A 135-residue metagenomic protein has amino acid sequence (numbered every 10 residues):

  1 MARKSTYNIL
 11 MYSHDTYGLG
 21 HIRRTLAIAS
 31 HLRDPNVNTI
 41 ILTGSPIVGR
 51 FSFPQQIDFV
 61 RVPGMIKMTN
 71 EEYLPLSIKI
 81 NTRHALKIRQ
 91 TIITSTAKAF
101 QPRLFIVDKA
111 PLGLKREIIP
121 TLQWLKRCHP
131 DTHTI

Functional and structural regions predicted by a protein language model:
R3-Y12, T16-Y17, H31-H84, I88-Q90: Conserved nucleotide-sugar phosphate-binding/catalytic loop shared by glycosyltransferases and other
L10-Y12, I106, I135: Structural motif
S13-H21, P111-G113: Short, glycine-rich nucleotide/cofactor-binding loops
I22-L32: Short amphipathic alpha-helix
I47-G49, F105-W124: An aromatic- and histidine-rich active-site surface loop
T82-R83, I93-K115: Short N-terminal targeting/anchoring amphipathic segment
R89-I93, T121: Generic hydrophobic alpha-helical segments
L122-I135: Active-site-proximal region of nucleotide-activated glycan assembly enzymes, centered on histidine/acidic-rich loops
